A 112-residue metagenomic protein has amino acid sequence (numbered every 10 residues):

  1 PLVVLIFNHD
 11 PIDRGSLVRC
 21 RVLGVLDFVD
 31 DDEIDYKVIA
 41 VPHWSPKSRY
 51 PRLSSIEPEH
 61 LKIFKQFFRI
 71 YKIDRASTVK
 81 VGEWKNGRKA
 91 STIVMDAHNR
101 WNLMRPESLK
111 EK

Functional and structural regions predicted by a protein language model:
P1-K112: Hydrophobic N-terminal alpha-helices or hydrophobic patches in metabolic proteins across all domains of life
